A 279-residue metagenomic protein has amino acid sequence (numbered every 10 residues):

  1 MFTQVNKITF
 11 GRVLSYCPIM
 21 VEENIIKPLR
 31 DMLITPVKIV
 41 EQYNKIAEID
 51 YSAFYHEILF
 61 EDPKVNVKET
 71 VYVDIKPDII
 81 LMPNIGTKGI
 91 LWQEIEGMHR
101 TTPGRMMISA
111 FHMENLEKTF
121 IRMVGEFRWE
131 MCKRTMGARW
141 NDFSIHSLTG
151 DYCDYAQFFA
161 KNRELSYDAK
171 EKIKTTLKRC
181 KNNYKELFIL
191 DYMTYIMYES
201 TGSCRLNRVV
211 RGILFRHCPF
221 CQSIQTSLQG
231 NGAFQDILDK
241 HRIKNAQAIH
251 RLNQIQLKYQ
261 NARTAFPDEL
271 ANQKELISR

Functional and structural regions predicted by a protein language model:
M1-K45, I49, N84, D154-A169: Non-catalytic architectural context of zinc metalloproteases
I8, I49-S52, E57-I58, G232 (+1 more regions): Short non-domain terminal segments
P28-T35, F60-R279: Active-site-flanking segments in enzyme catalytic domains
P36-K68: Long, hydrophobic/aromatic N-terminal blocks
